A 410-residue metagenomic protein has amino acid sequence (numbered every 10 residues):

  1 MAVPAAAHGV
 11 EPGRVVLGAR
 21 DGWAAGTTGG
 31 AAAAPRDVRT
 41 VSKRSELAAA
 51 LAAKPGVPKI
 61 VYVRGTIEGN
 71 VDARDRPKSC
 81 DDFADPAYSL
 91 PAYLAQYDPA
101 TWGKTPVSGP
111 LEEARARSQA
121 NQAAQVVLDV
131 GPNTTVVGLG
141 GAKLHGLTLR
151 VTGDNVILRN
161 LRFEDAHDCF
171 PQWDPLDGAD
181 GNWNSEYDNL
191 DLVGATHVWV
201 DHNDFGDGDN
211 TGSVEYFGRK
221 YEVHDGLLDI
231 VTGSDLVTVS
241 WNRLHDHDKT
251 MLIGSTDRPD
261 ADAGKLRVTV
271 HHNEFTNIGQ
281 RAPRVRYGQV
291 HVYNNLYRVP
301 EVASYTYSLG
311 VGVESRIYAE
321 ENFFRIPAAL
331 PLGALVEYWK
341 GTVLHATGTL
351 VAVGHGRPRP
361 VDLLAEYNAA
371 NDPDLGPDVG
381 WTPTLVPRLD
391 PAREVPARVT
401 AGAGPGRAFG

Functional and structural regions predicted by a protein language model:
M1-G9: Secretory targeting and sorting signals
A19-Y62: Acidic Gly/Asp/Thr-rich repetitive segments characteristic of extracellular carbohydrate-active and adhesion proteins
S45, T66-G69, G141, A329: Acidic glycine-/aspartate-rich tracts in secreted/extracellular proteins
A49-G56, V71-T135, K143-R159, D165-L176 (+1 more regions): Extracellular beta-strand-rich solenoid/capping regions of secreted or surface-exposed proteins that bind or remodel
I60, L192-V193, V198, V311 (+2 more regions): Helix-rich interaction surfaces within compact, conserved domain-sized segments that mediate assembly or partner
P132-G140, D154-H167, D188, G194-T211 (+8 more regions): Right-handed parallel beta-helix
Q172-W183, D209-V223: Short, flexible helix-coil linker/hinge segments at the edges of structured domains or between repeats
R284-G410: Extracellular beta-rich repeat passengers
